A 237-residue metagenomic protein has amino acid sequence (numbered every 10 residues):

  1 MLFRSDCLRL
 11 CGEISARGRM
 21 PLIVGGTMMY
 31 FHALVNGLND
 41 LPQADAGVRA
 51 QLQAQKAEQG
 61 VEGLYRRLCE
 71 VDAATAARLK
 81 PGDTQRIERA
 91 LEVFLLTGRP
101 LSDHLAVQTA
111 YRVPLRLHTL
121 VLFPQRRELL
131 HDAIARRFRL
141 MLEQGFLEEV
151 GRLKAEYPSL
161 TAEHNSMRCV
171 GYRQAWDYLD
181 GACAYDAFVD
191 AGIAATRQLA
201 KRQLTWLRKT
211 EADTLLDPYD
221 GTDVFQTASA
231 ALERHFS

Functional and structural regions predicted by a protein language model:
M1-S237: Phosphate/pyrophosphate-binding catalytic cores of soluble transferases and nucleic-acid-acting enzymes
